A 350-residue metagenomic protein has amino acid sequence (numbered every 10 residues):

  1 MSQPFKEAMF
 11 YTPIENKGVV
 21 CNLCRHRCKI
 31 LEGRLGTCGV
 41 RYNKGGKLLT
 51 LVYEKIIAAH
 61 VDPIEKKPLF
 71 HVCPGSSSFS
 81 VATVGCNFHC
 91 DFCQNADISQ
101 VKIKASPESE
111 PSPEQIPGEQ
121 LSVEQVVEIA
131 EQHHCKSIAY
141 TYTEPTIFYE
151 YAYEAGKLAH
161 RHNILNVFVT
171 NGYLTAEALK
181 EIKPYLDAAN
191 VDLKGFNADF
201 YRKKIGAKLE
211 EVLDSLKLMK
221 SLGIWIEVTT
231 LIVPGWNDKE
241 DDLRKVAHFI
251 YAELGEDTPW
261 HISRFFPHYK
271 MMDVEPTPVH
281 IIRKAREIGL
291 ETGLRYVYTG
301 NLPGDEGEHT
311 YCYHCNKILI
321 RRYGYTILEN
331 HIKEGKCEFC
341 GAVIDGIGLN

Functional and structural regions predicted by a protein language model:
M1-C21, R25-T83, A96-Q100, E308 (+1 more regions): N-terminal [4Fe-4S]-dependent radical SAM core
M1-E32, G235-N350: Auxiliary Fe-S-binding modules of radical SAM enzymes
N22, V84, F88-D91, K157 (+1 more regions): Core alpha-helical elements of the protein kinase catalytic domain, predominantly the helix directly N-terminal
R34, C86, N197: A generic "binding-loop/recognition-motif" signal
G46-Y153: Extended interfacial segments that mediate partner engagement and assembly in macromolecular machines
C90-C93, F168, V228, C337: Hydrophobic packing within well-folded, soluble alpha/beta domains
G118-H280: Conserved AdoMet/S-adenosylmethionine-binding subsite of the radical SAM
